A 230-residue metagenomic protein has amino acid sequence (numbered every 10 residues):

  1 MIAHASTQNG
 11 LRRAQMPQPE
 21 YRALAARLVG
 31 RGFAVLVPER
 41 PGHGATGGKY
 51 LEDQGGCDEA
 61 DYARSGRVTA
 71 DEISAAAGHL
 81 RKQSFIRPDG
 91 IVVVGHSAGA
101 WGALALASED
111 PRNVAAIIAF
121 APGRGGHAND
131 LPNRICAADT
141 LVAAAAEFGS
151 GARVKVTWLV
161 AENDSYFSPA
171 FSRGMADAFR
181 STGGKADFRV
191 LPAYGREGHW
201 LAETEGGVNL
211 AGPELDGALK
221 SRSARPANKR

Functional and structural regions predicted by a protein language model:
M1-A5, V160: The conserved beta1-alpha1 loop
A3-H4, P38-R40, F120, L191: Alpha/beta-hydrolase
S6-A45, S168: Short substrate-entry loop that stabilizes the transition state in hydrolases
E39-D58: Glycine-rich "HGGG/HGxG" loop immediately N-terminal to the catalytic nucleophile of the alpha/beta-hydrolase
G55-S84: Alpha/beta-hydrolase active-site loop
A75-T140, E147: Primarily recognizes the serine-hydrolase "nucleophile elbow" in alpha/beta-hydrolase and SGNH/GDSL folds
A116, P122-T182, D187: The feature captures the conserved acid-bearing segment of alpha/beta-hydrolase catalytic domains
T182-R230: C-terminal catalytic histidine-bearing segment of alpha/beta-hydrolase fold enzymes
